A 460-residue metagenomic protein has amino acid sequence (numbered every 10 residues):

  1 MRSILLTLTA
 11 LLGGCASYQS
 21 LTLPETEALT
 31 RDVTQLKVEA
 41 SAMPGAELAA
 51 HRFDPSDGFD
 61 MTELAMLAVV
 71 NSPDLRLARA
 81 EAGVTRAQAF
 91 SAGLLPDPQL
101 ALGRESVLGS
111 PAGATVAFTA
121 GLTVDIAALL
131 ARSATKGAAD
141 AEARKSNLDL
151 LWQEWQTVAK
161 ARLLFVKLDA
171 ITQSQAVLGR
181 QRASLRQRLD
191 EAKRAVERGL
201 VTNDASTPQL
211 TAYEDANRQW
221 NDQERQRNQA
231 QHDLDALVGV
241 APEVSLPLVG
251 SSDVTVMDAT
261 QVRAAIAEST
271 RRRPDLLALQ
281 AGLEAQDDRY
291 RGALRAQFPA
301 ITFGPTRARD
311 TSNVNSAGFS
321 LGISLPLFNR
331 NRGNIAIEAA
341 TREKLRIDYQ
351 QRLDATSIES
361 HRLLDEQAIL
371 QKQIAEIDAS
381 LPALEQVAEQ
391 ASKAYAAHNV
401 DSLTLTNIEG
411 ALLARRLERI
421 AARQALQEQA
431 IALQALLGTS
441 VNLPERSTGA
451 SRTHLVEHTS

Functional and structural regions predicted by a protein language model:
M1-L67, E224-A264, A432-S460: Terminal intrinsically disordered/low-complexity segments used for targeting and assembly
E47-G58, A101-A128, T135, S245-A259 (+3 more regions): Small/polar, glycine/serine/threonine/aspartate-rich low-complexity segments that form flexible
V70-L77, G83-P98, A120-A138, L148-W155 (+6 more regions): A glycine-/polar-enriched beta->alpha junction
R132, A141, L148-E268, L363-E366 (+4 more regions): Periplasmic alpha-helical coiled-coil/stalk elements that build and connect Gram-negative outer-membrane
V196-L200, Y395-N399, L436: A short glycine-centered flexible hinge/capping loop motif at secondary-structure junctions
T202, T356, L363, H398-S402: Alpha-helical heptad-repeat coiled-coil segments that mediate oligomerization/polymerization in large
